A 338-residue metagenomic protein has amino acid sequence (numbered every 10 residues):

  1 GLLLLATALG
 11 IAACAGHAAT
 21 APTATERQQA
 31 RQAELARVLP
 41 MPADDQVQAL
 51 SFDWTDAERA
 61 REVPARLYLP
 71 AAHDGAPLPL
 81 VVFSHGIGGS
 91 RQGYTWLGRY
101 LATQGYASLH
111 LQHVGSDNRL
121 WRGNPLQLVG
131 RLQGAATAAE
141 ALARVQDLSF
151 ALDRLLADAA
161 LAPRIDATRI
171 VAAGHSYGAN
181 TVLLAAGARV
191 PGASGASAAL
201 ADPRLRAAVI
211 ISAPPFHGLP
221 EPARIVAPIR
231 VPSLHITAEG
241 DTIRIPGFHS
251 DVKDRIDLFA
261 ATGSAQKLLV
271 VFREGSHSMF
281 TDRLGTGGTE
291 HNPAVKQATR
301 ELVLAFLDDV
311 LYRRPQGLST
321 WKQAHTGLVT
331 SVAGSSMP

Functional and structural regions predicted by a protein language model:
A24-A76: N-terminal cap/lid segment of alpha/beta-hydrolase-fold proteins
D74-L78, F83-W121, H217-G218, T242-P246: Short substrate-entry loop that stabilizes the transition state in hydrolases
G86, G174-G178, V182: Gly/Ala-rich beta-loop-alpha elbow adjacent to hydrolase catalytic centers
V114-A143, T281-L284: Cap/lid segment of the alpha/beta-hydrolase catalytic domain
G130-A167: Alpha/beta-hydrolase active-site loop
L156, A179-G192: Short glycine-enriched nucleophile-adjacent loop and the immediately C-terminal alpha-helix near the catalytic center
A196-E274: The feature captures the conserved acid-bearing segment of alpha/beta-hydrolase catalytic domains
F272-P338: Alpha/beta-hydrolase-fold serine-hydrolase catalytic core, especially in secreted/extracellular enzymes
